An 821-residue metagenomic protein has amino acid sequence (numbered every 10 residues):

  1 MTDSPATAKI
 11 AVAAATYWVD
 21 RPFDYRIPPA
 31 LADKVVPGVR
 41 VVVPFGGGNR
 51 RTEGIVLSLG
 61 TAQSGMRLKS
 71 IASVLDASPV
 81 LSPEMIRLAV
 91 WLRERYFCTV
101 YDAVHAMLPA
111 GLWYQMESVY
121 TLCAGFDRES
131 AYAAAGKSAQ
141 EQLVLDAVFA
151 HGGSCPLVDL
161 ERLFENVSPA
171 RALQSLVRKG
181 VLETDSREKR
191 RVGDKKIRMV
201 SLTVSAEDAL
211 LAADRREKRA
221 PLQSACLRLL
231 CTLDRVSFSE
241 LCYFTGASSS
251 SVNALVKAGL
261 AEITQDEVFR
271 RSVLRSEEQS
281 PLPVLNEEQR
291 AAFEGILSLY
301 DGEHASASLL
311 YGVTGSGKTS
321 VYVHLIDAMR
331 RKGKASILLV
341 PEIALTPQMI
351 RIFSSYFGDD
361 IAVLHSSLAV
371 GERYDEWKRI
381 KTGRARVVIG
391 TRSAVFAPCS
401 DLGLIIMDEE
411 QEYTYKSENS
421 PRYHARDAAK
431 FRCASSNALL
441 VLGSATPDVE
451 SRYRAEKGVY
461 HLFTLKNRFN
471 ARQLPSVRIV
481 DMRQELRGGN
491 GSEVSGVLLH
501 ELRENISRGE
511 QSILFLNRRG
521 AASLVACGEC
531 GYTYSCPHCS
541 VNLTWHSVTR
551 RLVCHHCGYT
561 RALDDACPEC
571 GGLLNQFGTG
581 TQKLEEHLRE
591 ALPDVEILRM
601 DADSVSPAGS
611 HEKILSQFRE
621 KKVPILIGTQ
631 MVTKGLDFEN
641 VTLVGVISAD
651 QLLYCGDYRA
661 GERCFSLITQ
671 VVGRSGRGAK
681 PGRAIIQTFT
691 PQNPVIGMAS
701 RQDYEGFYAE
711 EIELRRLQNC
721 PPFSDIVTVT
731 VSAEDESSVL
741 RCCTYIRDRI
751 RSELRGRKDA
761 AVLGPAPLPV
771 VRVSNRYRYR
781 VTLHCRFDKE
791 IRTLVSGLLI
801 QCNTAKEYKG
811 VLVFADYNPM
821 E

Functional and structural regions predicted by a protein language model:
M1-S444, E456-R472, K789-E821: Accessory, non-ATPase domains that flank or precede helicase/AAA+ motor cores in DNA-metabolism machines
A6-A8, R198, D725-V727, Y777-Y779: Short beta-strand micro-motifs in enzyme catalytic cores
T16, L592-V595, I750-A761, A805-G810: Short secondary-structure junctions
R40, A761-K789: Short, intrinsically disordered low-complexity segments
G153, E165, P593, K680 (+1 more regions): Proline-centered flexible-loop/turn and helix-kink motifs
E183, L754-L768, K809-Y817: Short beta-strand elements
E277-N286, R290-E294, E303-L740, P769-V771 (+2 more regions): Inter-lobe coupling/hinge segments of SF2-like helicase ATPases
S737-S752: Extracytoplasmic/periplasmic
